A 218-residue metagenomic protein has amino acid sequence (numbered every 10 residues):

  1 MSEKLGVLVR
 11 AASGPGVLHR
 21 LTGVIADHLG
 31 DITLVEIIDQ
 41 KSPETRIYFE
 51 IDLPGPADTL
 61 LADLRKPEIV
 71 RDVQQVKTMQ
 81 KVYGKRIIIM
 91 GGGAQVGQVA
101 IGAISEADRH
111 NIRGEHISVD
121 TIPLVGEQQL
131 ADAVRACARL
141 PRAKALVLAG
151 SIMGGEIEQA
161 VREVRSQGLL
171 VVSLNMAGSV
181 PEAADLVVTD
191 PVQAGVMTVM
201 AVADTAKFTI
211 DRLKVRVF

Functional and structural regions predicted by a protein language model:
M1-M90, E106, T121-I122: A conserved regulatory-domain signal marking ACT and ACT-like small-molecule sensing domains and adjacent regulatory
V73-V76, Q80-F218: Conserved mixed alpha/beta catalytic, RNA-binding, or beta-rich assembly cores of soluble enzyme, regulatory
